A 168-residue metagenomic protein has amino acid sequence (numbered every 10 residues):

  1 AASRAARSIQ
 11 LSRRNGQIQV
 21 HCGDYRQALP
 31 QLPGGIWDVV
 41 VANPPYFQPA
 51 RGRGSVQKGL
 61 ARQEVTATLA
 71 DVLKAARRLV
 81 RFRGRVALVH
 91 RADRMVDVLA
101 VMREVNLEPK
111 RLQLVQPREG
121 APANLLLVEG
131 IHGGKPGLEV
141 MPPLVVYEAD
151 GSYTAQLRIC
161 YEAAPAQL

Functional and structural regions predicted by a protein language model:
S3-D38: S-adenosyl-L-methionine
A5, V20, N43, V72 (+1 more regions): Residue-level signal for inorganic ion chemistry
A6-R7, G34, G52-G54, L99-M102: Short amphipathic alpha-helical segments
G16, Q48-R51, V80-V86, E108-K110 (+1 more regions): Short, structured loop/turn "capping" segments at alpha-beta junctions
L29, A50, V96: Glycine/Thr-rich phosphate-binding loops of Rossmann-like dinucleotide-binding domains
G35-V39, P44-D71, A75-R77, R81: Mobile active-site "lid"/loop adjacent to the S-adenosyl-L-methionine
T66-A123, L127: Conserved Class I SAM-dependent methyltransferase catalytic core
P122-L168: SAM/dcSAM-binding transferase cores
